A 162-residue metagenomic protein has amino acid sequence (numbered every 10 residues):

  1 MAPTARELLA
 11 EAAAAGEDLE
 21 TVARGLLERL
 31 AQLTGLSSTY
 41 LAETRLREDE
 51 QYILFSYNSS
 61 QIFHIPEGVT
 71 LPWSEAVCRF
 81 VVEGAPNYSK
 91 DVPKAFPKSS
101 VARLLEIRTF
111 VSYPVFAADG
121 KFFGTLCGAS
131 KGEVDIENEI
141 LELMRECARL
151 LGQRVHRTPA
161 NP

Functional and structural regions predicted by a protein language model:
M1-T21, Q32, R157-P162: Signal-transmission linkers at sensory-effector interfaces
L27-A31, S37-R45, P86: Short, hydrophobic-rich beta-strand element in sensory/regulatory alpha-beta domains
L41-I65: GAF sensory/regulatory domain recognition with acknowledged cross-activation on helical regulatory dimers
F63-N87: Acidic/proline- and glycine-rich, intrinsically disordered low-complexity segments that serve as regulatory linkers
K90-T109: Signal-transducing coupling segments at domain and membrane junctions
R108-A117: A short, aliphatic-rich beta-strand micro-motif
T125-D135: Short beta-strand-to-loop transition segments that serve as allosteric relay/switch motifs in sensory/regulatory domains
I136-H156: Amphipathic alpha-helical "output/dimerization" segments
